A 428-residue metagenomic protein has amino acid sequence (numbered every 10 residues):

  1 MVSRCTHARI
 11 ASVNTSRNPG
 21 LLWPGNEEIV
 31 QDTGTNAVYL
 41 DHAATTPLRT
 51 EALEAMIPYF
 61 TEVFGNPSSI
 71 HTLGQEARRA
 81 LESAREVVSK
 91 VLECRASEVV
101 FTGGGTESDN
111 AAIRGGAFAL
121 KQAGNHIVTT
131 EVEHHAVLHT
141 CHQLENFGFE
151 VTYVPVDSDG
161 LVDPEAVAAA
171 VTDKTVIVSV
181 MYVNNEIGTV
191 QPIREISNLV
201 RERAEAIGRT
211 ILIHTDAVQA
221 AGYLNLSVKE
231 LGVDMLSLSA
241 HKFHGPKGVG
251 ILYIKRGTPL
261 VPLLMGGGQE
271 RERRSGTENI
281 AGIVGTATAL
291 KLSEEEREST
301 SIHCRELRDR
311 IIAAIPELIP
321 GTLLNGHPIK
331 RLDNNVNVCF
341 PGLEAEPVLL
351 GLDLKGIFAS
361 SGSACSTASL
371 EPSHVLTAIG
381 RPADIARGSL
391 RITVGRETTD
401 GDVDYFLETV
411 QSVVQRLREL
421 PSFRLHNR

Functional and structural regions predicted by a protein language model:
R4-C5, I10-N14, N18-R428: Pyridoxal 5′-phosphate
